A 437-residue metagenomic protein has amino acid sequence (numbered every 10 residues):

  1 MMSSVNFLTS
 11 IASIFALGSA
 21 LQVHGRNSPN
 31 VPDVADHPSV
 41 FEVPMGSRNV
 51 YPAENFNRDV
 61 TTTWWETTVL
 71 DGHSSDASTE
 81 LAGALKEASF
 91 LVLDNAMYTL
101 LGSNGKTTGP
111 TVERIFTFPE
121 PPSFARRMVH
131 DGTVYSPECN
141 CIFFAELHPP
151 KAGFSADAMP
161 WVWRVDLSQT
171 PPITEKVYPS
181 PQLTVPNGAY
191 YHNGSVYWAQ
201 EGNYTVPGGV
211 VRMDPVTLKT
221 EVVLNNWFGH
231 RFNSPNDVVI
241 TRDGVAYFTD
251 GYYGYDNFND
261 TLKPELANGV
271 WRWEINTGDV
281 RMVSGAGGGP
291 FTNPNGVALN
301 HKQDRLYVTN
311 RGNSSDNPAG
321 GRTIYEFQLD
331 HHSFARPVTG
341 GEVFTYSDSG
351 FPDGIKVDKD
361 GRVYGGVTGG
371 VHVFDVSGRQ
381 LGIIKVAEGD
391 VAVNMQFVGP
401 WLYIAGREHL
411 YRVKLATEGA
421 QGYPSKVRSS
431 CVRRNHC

Functional and structural regions predicted by a protein language model:
M1-Q22: Fungal secretory targeting signals
P32-P160: Beta-strand-rich domains and repeat architectures in extracellular enzymes and scaffolds, especially beta-propellers
E113-F124, P171-S180, K219-F228, D279-G287 (+2 more regions): A short beta-strand motif characteristic of beta-propeller blades
S123-C139, P181-E201, W227-A246, Y253-G254 (+5 more regions): Beta-rich, blade/repeat-based domains predominating in secreted/periplasmic proteins but also intracellular
F144-D157, A199-N203, F248-E265, T309-G320 (+1 more regions): Short, conserved, GDST-rich strand-edge loop motifs in beta-rich repeat architectures
H148-P149, S155-G202, G208-G209, V223-W227: Blade-loop segments of beta-propeller domains
L167-Q169, F327-R336, L415-G422: Short loop/turn segments immediately following beta-strands, especially the blade-tip and inter-blade linker loops
N394-C437: Blade-level signature of beta-propeller repeat domains, shared across WD40, Kelch, NHL, RCC1 and BNR/Asp-box propellers
